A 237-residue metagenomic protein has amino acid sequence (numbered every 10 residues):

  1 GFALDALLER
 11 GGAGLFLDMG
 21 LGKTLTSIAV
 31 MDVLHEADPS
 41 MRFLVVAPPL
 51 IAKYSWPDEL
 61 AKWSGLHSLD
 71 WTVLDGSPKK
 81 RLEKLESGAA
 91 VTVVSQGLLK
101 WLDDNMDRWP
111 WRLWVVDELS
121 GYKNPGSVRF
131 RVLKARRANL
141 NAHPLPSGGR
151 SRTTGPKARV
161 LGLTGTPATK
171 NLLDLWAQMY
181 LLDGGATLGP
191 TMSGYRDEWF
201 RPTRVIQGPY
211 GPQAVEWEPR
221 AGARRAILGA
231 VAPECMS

Functional and structural regions predicted by a protein language model:
G1-F16: Conserved pre-motif I regulatory segment
D5-E9, T24-P39, N139, L182: Walker A/P-loop NTP-binding motif
T24-T26, M41-K62, T169-D174: Conserved Walker A/P-loop ATP-binding site and its immediately adjacent core in helicase/helicase-like ATPase domains
I51-G76, L182-G185: Conserved helix-turn-beta segment of the N-terminal RecA-like "Helicase ATP-binding" lobe in SF1/SF2 helicases
S68, L113, F130-S237: Conserved P-loop NTPase motor "coupling/switch" region that bridges the ATPase
P78-L113, V128-R131: Conserved helix/coil segment N-terminal to the catalytic DExD/H
L102-D103, S120-K134, L172: Conserved ATPase-coupling elements of RecA-like P-loop NTPase cores
